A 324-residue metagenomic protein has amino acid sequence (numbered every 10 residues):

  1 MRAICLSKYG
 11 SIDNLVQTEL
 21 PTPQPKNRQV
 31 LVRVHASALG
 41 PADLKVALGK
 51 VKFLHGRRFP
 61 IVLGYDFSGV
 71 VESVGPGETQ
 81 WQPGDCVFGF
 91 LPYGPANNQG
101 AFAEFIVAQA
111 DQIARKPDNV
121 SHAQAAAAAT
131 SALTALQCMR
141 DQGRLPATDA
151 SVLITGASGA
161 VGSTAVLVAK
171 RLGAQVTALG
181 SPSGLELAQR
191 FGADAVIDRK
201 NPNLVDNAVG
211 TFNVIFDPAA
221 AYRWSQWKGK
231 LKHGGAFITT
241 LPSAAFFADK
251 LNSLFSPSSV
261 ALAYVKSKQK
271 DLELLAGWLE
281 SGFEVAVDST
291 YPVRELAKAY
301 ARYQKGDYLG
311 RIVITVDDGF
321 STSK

Functional and structural regions predicted by a protein language model:
P21-L39, V51-G94: Glycine-rich beta-strand-centered segment in the early N-terminal region that forms part of a ligand/cofactor-binding
P76-G77, V176-L187, A221-W224, S243-A245: Short glycine/proline-centered loop/turn elements that form peptide/ligand docking sites
Q80, F90-T155: NAD(P)H dinucleotide-binding glycine-rich loop of Rossmann-like/cofactor-binding domains, especially the beta1-alpha1
F88, I215-F216, I238: N-terminal Rossmann-like NAD(P) cofactor-binding module of classical short-chain dehydrogenase/reductase
A126-K200: Mid-domain Rossmann-like dinucleotide-binding core that forms the NAD(H)/NADP(H) cofactor-binding site
D206-V214: A short acidic, Gly/Pro-enriched loop at the edge of an enzyme's catalytic core that lines a small-molecule cofactor
Y222-E284, T315-K324: Glycine-rich phosphate-binding loop and adjacent beta-alpha segment of Rossmann(oid) nucleotide-cofactor-binding
